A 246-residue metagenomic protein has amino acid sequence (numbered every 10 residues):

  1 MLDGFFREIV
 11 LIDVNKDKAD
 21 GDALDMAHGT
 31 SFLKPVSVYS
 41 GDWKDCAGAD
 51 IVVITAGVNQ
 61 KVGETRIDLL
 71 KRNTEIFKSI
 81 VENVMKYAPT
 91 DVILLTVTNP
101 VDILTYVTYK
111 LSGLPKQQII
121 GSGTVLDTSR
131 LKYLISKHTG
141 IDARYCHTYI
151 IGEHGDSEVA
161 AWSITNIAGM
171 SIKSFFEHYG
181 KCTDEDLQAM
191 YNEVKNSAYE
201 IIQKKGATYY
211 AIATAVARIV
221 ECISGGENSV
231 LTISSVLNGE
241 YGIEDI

Functional and structural regions predicted by a protein language model:
M1-L2, L24, H28, E82 (+2 more regions): Short, well-ordered alpha-helices that flank and scaffold nucleotide-derived cofactor binding pockets
L2-E8, G113-K116: Conserved S-adenosyl-L-methionine
E8, I12-A49, E64: Conserved N-terminal Rossmann-fold NAD(P) cofactor-binding segment
D22, V52, F77-V81: Short, well-ordered amphipathic alpha-helical segments that serve as non-catalytic structural scaffolds within diverse
V52-I54, T96: Redox-cofactor binding/interface segments in oxidoreductases and associated redox assembly factors
A56-V58: Conserved NAD(P)H cofactor-binding loop of Rossmann-fold oxidoreductase domains
R66-K132: Rossmann-like NAD(P)(H) cofactor-binding subdomain of soluble oxidoreductases
S112-Q118, D127-I246: C-terminal substrate-binding/catalytic lobe of Rossmann-fold NAD(P)-dependent dehydrogenases
